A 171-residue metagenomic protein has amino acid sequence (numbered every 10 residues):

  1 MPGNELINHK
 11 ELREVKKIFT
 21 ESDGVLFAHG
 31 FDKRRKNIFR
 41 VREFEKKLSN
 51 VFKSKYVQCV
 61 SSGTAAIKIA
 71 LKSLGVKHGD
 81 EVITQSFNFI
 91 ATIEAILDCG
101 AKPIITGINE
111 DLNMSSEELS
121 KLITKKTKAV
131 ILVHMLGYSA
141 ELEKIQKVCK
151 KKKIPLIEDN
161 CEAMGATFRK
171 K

Functional and structural regions predicted by a protein language model:
M1-S73, K77, D98, K150: Conserved PLP-binding active-site segment in aminotransferase class I/II-type PLP enzymes
N8-H9, K46, F89, A140 (+1 more regions): Intrinsically disordered, low-complexity regions enriched in small/polar residues
R13-K16, Y138, M164: Intrinsically disordered and other compositionally biased segments
G30, K36, A163-K170: Active-site region of PLP-dependent enzymes
K72-K151, P155-N160, T167: PLP-dependent aminotransferase-like
